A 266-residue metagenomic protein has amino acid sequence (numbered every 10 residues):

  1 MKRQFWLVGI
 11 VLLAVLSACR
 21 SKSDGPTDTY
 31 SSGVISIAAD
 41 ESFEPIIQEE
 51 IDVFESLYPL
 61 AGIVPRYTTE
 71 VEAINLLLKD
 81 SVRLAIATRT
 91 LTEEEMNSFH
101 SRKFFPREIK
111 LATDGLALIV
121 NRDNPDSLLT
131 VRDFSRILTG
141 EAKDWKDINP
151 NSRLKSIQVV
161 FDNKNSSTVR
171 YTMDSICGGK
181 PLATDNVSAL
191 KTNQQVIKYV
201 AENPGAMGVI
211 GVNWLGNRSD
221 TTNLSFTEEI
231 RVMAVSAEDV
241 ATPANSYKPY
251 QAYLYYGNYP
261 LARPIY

Functional and structural regions predicted by a protein language model:
M1-S17: Sec-dependent bacterial lipoprotein signal peptides
R3, V82-L84, F104-P106, T227-E229: Short alpha-helix boundary/capping motifs
C19-P59, I63-R66, E70-V71, N75-L78 (+2 more regions): Exported/periplasmic ABC-transporter solute-binding proteins
V71-R102, R218: Pocket-flanking alpha-helical
T90-E94, K103-P106, P125-L128, P181: Peptidyl-prolyl cis-trans isomerase
H100-F104, P249-A252: Short acidic (Asp/Glu) patches
R107-L111: Conserved catalytic cores of soluble enzyme domains, especially glycine-rich substrate-binding beta-alpha loops
